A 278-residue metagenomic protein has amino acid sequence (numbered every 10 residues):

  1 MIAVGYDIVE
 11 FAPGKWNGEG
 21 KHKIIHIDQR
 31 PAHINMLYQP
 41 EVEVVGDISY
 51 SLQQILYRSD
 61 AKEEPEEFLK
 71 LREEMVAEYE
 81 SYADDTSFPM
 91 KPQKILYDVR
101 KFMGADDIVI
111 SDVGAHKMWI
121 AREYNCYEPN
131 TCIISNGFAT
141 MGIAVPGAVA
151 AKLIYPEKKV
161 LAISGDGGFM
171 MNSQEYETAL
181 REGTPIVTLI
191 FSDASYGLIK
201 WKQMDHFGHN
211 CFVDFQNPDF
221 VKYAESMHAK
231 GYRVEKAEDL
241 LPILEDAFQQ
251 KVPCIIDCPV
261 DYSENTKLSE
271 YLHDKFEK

Functional and structural regions predicted by a protein language model:
M1-L71: Glycine-rich, acidic loop regions that bind phosphate or pyrophosphate groups
M1-V9, M118-Y196: Thiamine diphosphate
A12-N17, M204-F207, A237-K278: Glycine/aspartate-rich loop-and-adjacent alpha/beta segment that forms the canonical ThDP
I34-V42, N130-I134, M171, K200-F212: Short beta-alpha connecting loops at secondary-structure transitions that line or flank enzyme active sites
Q39-L52, E175-S192, E270-Y271: A short alpha/beta connector and helix-capping loop motif
E43, S51, Y57, M204-I243: Conserved thiamine diphosphate
E73-A151, E157: Active-site diphosphate/adenylate-binding microenvironment
